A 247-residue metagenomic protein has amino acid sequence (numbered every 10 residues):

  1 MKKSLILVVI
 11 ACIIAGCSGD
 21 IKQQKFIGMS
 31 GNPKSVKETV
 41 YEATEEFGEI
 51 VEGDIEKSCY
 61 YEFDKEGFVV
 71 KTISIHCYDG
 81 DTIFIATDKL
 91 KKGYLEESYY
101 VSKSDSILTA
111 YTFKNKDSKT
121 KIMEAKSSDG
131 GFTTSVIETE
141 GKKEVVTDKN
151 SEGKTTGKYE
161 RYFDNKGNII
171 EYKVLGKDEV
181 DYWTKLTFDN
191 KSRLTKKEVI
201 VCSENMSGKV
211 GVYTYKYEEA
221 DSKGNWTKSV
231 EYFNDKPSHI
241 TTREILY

Functional and structural regions predicted by a protein language model:
S4-I13: Sec-dependent N-terminal signal peptides
C17-Y247: Buried hydrophobic residues that stabilize the cores of well-folded domains
